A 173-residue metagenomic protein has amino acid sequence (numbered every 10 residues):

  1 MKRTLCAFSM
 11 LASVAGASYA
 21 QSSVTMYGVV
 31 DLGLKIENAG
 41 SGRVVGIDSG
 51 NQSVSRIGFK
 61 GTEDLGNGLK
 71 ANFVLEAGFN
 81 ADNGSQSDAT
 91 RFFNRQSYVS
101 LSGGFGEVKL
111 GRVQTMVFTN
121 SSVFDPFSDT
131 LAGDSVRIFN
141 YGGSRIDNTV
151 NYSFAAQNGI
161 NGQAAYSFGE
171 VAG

Functional and structural regions predicted by a protein language model:
M1-S23: Gram-negative bacterial Sec-dependent N-terminal signal peptides
S22-K35, V45-G169: Outer membrane beta-barrel
S41-R43: An N-terminal domain-cap segment
